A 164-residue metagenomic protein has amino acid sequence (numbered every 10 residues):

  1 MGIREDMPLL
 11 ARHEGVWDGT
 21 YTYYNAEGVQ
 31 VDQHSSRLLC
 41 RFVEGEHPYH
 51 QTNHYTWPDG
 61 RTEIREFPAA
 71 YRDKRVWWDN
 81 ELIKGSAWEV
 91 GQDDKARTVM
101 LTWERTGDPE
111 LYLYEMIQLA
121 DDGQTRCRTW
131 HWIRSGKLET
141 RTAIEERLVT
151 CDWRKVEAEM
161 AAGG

Functional and structural regions predicted by a protein language model:
M1-I64, R134-G164: Amphipathic/hydrophobic helical signal segments and adjacent flexible N-terminal regions that mediate secretion
G28-Y114: Central antiparallel beta-sheet cores of small beta-barrel/beta-sandwich binding domains
V76-G164: Beta-sheet ligand-binding and adhesion/scaffold domains
